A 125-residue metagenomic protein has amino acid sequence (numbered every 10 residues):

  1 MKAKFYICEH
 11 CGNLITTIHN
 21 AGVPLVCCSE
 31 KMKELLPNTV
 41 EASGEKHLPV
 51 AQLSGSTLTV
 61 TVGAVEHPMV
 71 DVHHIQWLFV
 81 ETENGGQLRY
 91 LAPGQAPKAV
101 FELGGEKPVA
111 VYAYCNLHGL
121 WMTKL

Functional and structural regions predicted by a protein language model:
F5, P24, Y112: Residues immediately within or flanking Cys/His clusters that coordinate Zn2+ in small zinc-binding modules
C8-C11, C27, C115: Short cysteine-rich clusters marking metal-coordination/redox-active sites
T17-A21, L35-N38, T123-L125: Short Cys/His-rich "knuckle" micro-motifs
A21-M32: Cysteine-rich micro-motifs
V62-V70: Short amphipathic, basic-aromatic surface patches that mediate peripheral association with negatively charged
P97-F101: Short strand-edge motifs at loop-to-beta-strand transitions and within beta-strands of extracellular beta-rich domains
K107-L117: Short, aromatic- and glycine-rich surface loops/edge beta-strands on solvent-exposed regions
N116-K124: Short acidic/polar inter-strand loop motif in beta-rich domains
